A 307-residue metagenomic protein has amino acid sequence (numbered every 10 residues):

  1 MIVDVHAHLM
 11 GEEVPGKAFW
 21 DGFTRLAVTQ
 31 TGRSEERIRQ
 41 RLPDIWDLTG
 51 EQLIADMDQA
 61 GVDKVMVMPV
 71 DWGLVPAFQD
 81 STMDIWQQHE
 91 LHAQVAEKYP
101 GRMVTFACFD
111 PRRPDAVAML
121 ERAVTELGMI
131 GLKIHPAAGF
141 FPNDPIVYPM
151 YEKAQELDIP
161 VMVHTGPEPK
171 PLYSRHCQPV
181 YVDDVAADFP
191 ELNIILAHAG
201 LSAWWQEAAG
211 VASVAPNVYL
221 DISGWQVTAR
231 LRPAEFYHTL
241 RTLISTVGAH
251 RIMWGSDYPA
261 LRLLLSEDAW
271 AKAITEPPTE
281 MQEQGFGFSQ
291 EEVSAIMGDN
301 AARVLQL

Functional and structural regions predicted by a protein language model:
M1-V5, E12-K64, T242, G248-M253 (+1 more regions): Mid-to-C-terminal alpha-helical segments outside catalytic/metal-binding sites
H6, M57, H92, A123 (+8 more regions): Conserved, mostly hydrophobic/aromatic
H6-E12, H164, H198: Histidine-centered divalent metal-coordination motifs
E13-F19, F78-D80, A118-L120, Y173-R175 (+3 more regions): Short aromatic-enriched loop/helix-cap "lid" or pocket-rim segments at secondary-structure transitions that line
Q52-D56, Q88-V95, M119-A123, I146-M150 (+4 more regions): A general structural detector for well-ordered alpha-helical segments in enzyme core domains, enriched
D63-K64, M68-C177, Q226-V227: Active-site gating/metal-coordination segments in enzymes
E97-R102, D188-E191, V214-N217, E280-G287: Short helix-capping segments at alpha-helix termini
L127-G131, F140-W254: Catalytic pocket-lining loop regions of alpha/beta-barrel enzymes, especially the amidohydrolase/enolase/GH5 lineages
